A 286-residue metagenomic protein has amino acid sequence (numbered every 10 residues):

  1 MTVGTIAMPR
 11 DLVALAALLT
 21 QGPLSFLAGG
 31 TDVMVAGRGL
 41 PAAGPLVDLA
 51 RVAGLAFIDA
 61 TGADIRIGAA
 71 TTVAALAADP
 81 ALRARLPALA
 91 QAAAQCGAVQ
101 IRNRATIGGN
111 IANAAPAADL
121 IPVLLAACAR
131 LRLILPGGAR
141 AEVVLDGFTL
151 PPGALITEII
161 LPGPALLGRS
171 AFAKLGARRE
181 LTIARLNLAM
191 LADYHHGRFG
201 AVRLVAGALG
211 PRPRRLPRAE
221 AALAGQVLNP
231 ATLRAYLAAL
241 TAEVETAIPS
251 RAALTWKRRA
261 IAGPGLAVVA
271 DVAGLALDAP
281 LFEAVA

Functional and structural regions predicted by a protein language model:
M1-A286: C-terminal structural segment of proteins
